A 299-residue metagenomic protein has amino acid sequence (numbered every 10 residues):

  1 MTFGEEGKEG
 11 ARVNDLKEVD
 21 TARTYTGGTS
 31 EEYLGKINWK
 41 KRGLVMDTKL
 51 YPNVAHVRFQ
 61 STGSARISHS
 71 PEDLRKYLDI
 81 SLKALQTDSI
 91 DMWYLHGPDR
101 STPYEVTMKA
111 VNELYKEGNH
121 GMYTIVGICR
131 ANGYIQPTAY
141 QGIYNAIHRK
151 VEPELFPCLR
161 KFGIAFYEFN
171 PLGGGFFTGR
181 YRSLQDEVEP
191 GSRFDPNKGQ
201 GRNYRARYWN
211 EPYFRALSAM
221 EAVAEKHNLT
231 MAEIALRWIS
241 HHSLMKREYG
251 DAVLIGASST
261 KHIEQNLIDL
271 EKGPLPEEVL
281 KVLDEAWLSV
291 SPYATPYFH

Functional and structural regions predicted by a protein language model:
M1-E9, H56-G63, R160-V223, Y293-H299: Glycine-rich, positively charged active-site loop/lid region within alpha/beta enzyme cores that binds and organizes
M1-T48, K116, E189-P190: N-terminal binding-site loop/beta-alpha segment at the start of enzyme catalytic domains that lines or forms
G4, V57-K150, E154: Glycine/proline-rich, positively charged, aromatic-decorated active-site loop/lid region on the catalytic face
K17-E18, G43-K49, S89-M92, H120-T124 (+3 more regions): Structural preference for beta-strand elements that scaffold enzyme active sites
V19, L34, M46, S81 (+10 more regions): Conserved, mostly hydrophobic/aromatic
A22-T24, K49-N53, L95-P98, M122 (+4 more regions): Active-site beta-loop-alpha junctions enriched in small/polar residues
E31, G35, L78-L82, M108-N112 (+6 more regions): Generic structural signal for well-ordered alpha-helices, preferentially at hydrophobic/aromatic core positions
A206-E271: Conserved short secondary-structure transition element at the edge of the structured enzyme core that lines
